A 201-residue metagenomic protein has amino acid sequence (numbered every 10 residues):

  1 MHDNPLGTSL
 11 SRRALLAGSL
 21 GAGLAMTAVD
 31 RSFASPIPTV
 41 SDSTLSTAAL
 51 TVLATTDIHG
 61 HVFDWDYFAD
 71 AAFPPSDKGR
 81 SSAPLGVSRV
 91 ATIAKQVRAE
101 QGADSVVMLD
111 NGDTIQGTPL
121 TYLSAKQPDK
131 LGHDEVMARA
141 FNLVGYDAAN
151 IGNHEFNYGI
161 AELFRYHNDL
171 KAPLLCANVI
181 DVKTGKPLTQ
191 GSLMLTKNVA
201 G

Functional and structural regions predicted by a protein language model:
H2-G201: Acidic, metal/ion-coordinating pockets
